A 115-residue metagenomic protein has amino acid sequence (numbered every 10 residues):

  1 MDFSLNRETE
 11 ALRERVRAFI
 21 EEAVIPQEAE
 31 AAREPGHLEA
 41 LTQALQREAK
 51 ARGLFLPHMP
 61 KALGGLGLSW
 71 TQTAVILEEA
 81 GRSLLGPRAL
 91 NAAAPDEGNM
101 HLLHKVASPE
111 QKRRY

Functional and structural regions predicted by a protein language model:
M1-R13: Intrinsic disorder at enzyme termini
E14-R17, G81: Solvent-exposed alpha-helix faces
I25-Y115: Glycine-rich flavin
